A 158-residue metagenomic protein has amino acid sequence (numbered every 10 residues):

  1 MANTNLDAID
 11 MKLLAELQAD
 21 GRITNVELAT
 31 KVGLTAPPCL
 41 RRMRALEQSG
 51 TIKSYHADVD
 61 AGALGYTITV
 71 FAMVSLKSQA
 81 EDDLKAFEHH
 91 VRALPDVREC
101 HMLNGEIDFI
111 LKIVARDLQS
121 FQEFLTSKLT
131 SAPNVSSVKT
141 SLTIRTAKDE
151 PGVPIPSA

Functional and structural regions predicted by a protein language model:
M1-A158: A compositional/biophysical signature of low hydrophobicity enriched in polar/charged and small residues
